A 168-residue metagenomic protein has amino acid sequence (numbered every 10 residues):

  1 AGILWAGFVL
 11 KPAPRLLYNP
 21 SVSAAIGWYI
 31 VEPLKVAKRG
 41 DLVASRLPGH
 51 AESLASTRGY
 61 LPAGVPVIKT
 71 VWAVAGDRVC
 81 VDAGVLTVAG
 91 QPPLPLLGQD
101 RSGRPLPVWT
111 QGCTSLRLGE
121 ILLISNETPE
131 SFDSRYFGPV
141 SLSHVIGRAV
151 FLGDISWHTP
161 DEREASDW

Functional and structural regions predicted by a protein language model:
G2, A6-W168: Soluble "head" domains of membrane/secretory-pathway proteins
